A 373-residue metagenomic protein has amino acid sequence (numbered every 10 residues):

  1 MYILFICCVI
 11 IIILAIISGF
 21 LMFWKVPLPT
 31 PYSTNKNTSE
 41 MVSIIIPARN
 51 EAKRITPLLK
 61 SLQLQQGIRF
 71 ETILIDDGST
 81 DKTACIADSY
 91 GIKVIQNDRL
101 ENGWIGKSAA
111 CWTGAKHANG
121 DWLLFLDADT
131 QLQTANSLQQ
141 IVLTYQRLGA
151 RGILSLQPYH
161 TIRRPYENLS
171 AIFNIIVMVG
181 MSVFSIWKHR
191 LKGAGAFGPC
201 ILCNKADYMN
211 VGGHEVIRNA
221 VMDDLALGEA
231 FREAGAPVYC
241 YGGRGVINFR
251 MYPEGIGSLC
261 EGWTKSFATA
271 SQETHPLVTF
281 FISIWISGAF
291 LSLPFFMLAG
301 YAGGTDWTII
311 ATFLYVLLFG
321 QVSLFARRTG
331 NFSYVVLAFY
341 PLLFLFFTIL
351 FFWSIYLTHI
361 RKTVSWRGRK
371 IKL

Functional and structural regions predicted by a protein language model:
M1-K36, F347: N-terminal membrane-anchoring/stem segments of glycan-assembly enzymes
I12, Q96, E101-G106, A110 (+3 more regions): Long helical/loop segments within the catalytic core of UDP-sugar-dependent glycosyltransferases, especially the large
K36, F281-R361: Membrane-embedded multi-pass helical conduit in multi-pass membrane proteins, especially envelope-biosynthetic
M41-S43, E71: Cell-envelope/extracellular polymer assembly enzymes that use nucleotide-activated donors
K60-R69: Short, acidic, metal-binding catalytic loop of nucleotide-sugar glycosyltransferases
D76-C85, R99, Q131: A conserved acidic beta->alpha catalytic loop
L123: Short aromatic/hydrophobic "clamp" motif used to bind/position activated sugar donors
Y145, G149, I153-P165, S170-M178 (+2 more regions): Catalytic donor/gating beta->alpha subdomain of glycosyltransferases that bind UDP-sugars
